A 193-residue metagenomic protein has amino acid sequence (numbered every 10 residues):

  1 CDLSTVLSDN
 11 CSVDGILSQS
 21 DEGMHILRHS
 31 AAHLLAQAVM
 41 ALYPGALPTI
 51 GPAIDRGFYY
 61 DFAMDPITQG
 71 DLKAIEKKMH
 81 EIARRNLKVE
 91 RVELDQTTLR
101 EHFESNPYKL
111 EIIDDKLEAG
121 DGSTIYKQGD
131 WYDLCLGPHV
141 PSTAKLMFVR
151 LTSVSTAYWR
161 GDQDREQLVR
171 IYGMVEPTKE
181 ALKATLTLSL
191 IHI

Functional and structural regions predicted by a protein language model:
C1-I26, L47-G51, Y59-I191: Auxiliary tRNA-acceptor-end handling modules of aminoacyl-tRNA synthetases
H25-L42: Active/ligand-binding-proximal structured segments within catalytic/core domains that scaffold catalytic residues
